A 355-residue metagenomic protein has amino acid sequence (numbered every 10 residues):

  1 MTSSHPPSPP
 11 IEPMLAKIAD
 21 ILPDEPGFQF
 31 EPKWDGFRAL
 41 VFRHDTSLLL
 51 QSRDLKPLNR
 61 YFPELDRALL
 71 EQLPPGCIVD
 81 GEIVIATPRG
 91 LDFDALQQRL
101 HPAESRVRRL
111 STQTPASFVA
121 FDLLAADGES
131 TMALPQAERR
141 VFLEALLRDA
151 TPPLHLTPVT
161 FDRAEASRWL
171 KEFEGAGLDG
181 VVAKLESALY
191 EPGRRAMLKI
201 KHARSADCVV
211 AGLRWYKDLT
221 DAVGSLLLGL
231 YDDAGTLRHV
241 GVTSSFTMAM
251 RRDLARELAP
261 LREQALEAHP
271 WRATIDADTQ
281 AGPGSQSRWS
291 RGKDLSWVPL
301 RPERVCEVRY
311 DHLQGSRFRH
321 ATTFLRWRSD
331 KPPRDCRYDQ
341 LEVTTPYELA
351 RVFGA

Functional and structural regions predicted by a protein language model:
M1-A355: Catalytic cores of nucleic-acid ligases and guanylyltransferases
